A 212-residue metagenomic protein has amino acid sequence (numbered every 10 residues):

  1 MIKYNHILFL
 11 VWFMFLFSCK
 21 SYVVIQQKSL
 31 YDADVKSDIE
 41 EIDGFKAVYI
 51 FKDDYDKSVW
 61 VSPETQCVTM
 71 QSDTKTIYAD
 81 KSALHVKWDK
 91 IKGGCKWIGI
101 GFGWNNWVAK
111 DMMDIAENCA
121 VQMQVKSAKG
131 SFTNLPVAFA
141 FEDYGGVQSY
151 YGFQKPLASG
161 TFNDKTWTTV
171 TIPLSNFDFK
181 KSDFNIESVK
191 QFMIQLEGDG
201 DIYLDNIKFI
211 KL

Functional and structural regions predicted by a protein language model:
M1-H6: Positively charged n-region of N-terminal signal peptides that target proteins for export
L8-L16: Bacterial N-terminal signal peptides
K20-L212: Beta-rich carbohydrate-recognition modules and glycan-binding surfaces
